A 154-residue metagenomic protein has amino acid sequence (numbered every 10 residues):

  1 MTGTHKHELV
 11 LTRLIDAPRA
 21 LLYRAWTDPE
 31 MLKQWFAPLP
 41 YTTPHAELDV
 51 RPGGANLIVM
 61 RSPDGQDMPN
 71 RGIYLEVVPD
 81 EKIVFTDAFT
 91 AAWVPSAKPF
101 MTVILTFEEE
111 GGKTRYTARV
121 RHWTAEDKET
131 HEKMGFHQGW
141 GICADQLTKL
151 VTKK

Functional and structural regions predicted by a protein language model:
M1-T43: Hydrophobic ligand-binding cavity/cleft-lining segments
T4, S96, E108-T117, Q138 (+1 more regions): Lipid interaction determinants
V10, L21-Y23, L57, K82-V84 (+1 more regions): General beta-strand recognition
L11-R13, Y74, L105, A118-V120 (+1 more regions): A structural signal for short, well-ordered beta-strand segments
R19-Q34, R71-D80, M134, G139-Q146: K/E-rich alpha-helical interaction surfaces of small helical-bundle regulatory domains
K33, A37-P38, P44-P52, L57 (+2 more regions): Hydrophobic-ligand binding "helix-grip"
A88-A92, R119-E126: Short, solvent-exposed aromatic-acidic interface loops
W123-K154: A conserved amphipathic terminal alpha-helix motif
